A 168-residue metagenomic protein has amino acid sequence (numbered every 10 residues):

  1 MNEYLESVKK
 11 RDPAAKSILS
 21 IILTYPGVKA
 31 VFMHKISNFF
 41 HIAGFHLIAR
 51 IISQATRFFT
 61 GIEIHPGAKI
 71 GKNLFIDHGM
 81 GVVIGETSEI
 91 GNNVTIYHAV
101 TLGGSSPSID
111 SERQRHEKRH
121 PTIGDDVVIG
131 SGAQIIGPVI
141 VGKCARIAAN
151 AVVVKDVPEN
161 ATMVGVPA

Functional and structural regions predicted by a protein language model:
M1-D12, F75, G91-N92, R113-K118 (+1 more regions): Soluble, non-transmembrane catalytic domains of enzymes that act on hydrophobic metabolites at membranes
M1-T60: Terminal amphipathic alpha-helical/low-complexity segments used for targeting or macromolecular assembly
S20, T24, F58, V82 (+3 more regions): Conserved short-loop catalytic and cofactor-binding motifs
G27, A43, H65, G85 (+1 more regions): Residues at secondary-structure transition points
I48, I52, T95, T101 (+2 more regions): Extended, non-globular alpha-helical segments
Q54-I64, S108-R113: Short gly/ser/thr-rich secondary-structure transition/capping motifs
T60, H65-P66, G71-K72, D77-E86 (+10 more regions): Left-handed beta-helix
